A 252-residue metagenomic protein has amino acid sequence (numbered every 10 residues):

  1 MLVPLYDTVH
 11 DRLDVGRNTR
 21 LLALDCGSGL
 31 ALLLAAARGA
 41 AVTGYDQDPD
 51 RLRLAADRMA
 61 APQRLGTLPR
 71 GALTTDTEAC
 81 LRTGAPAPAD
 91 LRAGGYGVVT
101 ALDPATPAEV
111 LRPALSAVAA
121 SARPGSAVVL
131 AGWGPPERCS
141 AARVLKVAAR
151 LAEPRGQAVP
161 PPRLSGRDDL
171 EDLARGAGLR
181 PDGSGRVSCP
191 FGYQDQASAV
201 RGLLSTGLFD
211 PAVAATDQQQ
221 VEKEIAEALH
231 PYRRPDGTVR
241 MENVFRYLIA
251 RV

Functional and structural regions predicted by a protein language model:
M1-R20, L30-L34: Conserved alpha-helix/loop element of class I SAM-dependent methyltransferases that forms part of the SAM/SAH-binding
D11, L33, A37, D57 (+2 more regions): Short, well-ordered alpha-helices that flank and scaffold nucleotide-derived cofactor binding pockets
L13-V15, A36, L115, S121-A122 (+1 more regions): A generic alpha-to-beta junction signature in SAM-dependent methyltransferases
R20-A89: Class I SAM-dependent methyltransferase SAM/SAH-binding core
S28-L30, S165, E171-V252: Conserved Class I S-adenosyl-L-methionine
Y96-R112, G134: A short SAM/SAH-binding and catalytic strip from SAM-dependent methyltransferases
R112-P113, A119, G125-Q194, D210: Conserved catalytic/acceptor-binding region of the Class I
